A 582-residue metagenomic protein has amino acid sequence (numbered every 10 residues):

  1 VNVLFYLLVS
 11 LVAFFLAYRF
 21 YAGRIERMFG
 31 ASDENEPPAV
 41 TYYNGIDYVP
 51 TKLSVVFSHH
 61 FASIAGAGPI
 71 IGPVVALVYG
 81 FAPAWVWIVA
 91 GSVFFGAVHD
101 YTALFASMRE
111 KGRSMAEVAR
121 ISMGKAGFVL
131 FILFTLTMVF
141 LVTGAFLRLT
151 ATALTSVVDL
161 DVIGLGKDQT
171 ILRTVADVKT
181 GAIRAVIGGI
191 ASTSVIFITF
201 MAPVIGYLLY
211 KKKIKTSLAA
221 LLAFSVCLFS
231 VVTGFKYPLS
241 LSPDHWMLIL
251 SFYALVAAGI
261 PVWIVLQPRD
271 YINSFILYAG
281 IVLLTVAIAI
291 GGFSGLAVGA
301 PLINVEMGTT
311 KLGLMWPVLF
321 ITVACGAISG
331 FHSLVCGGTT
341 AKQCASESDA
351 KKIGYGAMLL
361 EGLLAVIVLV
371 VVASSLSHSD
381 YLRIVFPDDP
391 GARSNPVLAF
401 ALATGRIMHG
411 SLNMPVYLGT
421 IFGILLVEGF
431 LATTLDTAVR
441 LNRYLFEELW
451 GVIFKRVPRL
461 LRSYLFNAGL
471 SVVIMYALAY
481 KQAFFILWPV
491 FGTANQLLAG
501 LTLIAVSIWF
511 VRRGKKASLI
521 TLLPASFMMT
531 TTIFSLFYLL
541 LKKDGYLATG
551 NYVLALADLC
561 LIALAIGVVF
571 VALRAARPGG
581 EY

Functional and structural regions predicted by a protein language model:
V1-A17, A223-N273, V286-I290, G313 (+3 more regions): A generic transmembrane alpha-helix motif of multi-pass inner-membrane proteins
N2, I70, A82, L141-V162 (+12 more regions): Transmembrane helix-loop junctions in multi-pass membrane proteins
N2-R19, A76-A106, A116, S192-A202 (+2 more regions): Extracellular loop-to-transmembrane helix junctions
L16-I70, S274, L314: Membrane-interface "cap" regions at the ends of multi-pass membrane proteins
G23-V49, V75, W85, V89 (+5 more regions): Flexible loop linkers connecting adjacent transmembrane helices in multi-pass alpha-helical membrane transporters
V49-K111, I121-K125, M138-D159, K352-S379 (+2 more regions): Membrane-interface helix-loop-helix modules in multi-pass membrane proteins
K125-F140, G356-L363, Y417-G419, A432-L435 (+1 more regions): Loop-to-transmembrane helix boundary motifs in multi-pass membrane proteins
I288-E306, L359-L402: Extracellular/periplasmic helix-exit of transmembrane alpha-helices
